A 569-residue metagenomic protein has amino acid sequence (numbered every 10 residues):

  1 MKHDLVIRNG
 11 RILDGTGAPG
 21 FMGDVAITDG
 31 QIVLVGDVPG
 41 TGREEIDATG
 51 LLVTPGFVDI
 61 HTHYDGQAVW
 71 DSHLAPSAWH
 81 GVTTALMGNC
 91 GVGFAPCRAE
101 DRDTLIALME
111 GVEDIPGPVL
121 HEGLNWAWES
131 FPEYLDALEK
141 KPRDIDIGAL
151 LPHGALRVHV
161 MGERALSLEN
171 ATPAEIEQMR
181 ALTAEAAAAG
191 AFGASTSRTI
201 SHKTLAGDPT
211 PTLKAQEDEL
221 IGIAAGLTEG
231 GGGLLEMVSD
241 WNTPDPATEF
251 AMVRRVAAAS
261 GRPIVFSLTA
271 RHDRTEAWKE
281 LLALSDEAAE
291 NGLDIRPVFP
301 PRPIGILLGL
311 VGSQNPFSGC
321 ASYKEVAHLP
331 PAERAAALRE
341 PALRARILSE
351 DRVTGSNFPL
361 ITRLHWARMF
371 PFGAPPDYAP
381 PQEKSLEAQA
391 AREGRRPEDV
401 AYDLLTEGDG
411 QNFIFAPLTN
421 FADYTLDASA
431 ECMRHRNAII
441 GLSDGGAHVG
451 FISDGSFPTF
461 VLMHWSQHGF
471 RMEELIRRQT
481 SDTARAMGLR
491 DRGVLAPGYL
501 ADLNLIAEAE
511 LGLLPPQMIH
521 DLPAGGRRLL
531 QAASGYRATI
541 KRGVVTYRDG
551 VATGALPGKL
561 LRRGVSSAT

Functional and structural regions predicted by a protein language model:
M1-V6, I12-G56: Histidine-rich, glycine-flanked metal-binding segment
G10, D427, E431-A438, F457 (+1 more regions): C-terminal cap of metal-dependent C-N hydrolases
G10, G30, G50, H61 (+11 more regions): Divalent metal-coordination and catalytic microenvironments
I12-D24, F413-D423, S429, M472-E474 (+1 more regions): Acidic, glycine-enriched loop/beta-strand segments at the rims of small-molecule binding/catalytic pockets
I32, P39, G91-V92, T199-S201 (+11 more regions): Short, glycine-/Ser/Thr-/acidic-enriched flexible segments
L52-P76: Di-metal (Zn2+ and/or Mg2+/Mn2+) metal-binding site signature of metallo-dependent hydrolases with the MBL/beta-CASP
W70-G193, G230: Divalent-metal coordination cores built from histidine and acidic residues
Y134-L138, D144, L150-V160, S167-E175 (+6 more regions): Active-site neighborhoods of metal-dependent hydrolases
